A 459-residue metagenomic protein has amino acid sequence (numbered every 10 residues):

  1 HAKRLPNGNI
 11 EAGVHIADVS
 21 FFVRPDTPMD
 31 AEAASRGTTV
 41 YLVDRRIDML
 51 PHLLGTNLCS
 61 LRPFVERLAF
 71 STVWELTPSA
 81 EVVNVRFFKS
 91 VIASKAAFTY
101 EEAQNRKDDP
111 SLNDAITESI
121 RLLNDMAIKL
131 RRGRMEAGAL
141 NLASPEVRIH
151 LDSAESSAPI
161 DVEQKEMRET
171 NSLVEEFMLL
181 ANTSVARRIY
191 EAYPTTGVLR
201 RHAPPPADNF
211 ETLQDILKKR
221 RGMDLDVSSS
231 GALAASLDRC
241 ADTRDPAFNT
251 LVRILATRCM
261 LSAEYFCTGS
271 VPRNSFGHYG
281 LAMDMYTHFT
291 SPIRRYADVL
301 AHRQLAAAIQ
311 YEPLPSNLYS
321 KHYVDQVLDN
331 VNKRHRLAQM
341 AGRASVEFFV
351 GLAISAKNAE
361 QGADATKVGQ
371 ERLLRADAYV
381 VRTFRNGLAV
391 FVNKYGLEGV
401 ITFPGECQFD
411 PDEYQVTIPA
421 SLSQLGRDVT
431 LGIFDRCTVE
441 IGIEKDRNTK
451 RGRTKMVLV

Functional and structural regions predicted by a protein language model:
H1-V416, F434-V459: Electropositive polyanion-binding surfaces
A420-R427: Short alpha-helix capping/helix-loop boundary micro-motifs
L431: Divalent-cation-assisted or electrostatically stabilized phosphate/pyrophosphate-binding catalytic cores
